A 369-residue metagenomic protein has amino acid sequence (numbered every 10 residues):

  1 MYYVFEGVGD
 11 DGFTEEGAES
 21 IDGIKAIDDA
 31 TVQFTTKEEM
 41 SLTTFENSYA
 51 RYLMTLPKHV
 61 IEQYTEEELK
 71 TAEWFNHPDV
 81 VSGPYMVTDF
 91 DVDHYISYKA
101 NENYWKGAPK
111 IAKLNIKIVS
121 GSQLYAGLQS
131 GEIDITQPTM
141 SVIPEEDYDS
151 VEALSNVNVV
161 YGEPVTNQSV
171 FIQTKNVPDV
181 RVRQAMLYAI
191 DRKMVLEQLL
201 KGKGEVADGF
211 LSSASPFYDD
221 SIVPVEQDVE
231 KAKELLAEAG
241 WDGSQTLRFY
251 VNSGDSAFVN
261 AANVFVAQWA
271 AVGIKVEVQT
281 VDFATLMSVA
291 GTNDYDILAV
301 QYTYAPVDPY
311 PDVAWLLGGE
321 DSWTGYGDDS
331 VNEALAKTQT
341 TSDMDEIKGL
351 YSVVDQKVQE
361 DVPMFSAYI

Functional and structural regions predicted by a protein language model:
A18-S20, E38-M40, S48-P109, K113: Gly/Pro-rich hinge or "lid" segments in bacterial periplasmic/extracellular proteins
A18-S20, I24-K25, A271, E277-L286 (+1 more regions): Extracytoplasmic/peripheral linker and loop segments enriched in polar/acidic and small residues with frequent Thr/Pro
V32-Q33, G83-M86, I96-S97, A112-I118 (+4 more regions): Short, well-ordered beta-strand elements
V92, A237-Y304, M344: Ligand/substrate-recognition segments at binding pockets and active sites
K99, P178-A267, S330-E333, V353: Append "and occasionally in soluble cytosolic enzymes with long acidic Gly/Pro-rich linkers
N101-D147, K275: Ligand-site clamp/hinge motif
S122-T136, D149, A153, R181-Q184 (+2 more regions): Short helices/loops that flank or line small-molecule/ion binding pockets
E145-V160, T292-Y295, D308-S322: Ligand-binding "clamshell"
